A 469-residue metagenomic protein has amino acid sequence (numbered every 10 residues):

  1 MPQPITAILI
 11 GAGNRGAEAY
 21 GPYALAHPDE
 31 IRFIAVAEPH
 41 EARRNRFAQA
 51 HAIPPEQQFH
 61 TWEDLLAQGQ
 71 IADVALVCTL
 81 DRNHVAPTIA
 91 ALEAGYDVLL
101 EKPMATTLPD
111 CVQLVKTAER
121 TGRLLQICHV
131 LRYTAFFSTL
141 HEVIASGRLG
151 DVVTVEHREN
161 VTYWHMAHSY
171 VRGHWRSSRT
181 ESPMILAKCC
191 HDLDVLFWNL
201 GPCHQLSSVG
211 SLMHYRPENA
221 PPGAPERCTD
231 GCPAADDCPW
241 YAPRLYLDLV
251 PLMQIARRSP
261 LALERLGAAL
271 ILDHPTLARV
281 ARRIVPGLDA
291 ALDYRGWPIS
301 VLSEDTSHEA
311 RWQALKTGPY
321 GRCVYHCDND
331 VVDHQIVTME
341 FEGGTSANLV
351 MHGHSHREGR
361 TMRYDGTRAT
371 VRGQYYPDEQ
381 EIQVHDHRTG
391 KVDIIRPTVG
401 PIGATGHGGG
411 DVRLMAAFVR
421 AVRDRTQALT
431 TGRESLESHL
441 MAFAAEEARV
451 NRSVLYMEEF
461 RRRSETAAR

Functional and structural regions predicted by a protein language model:
M1-I53: N-terminal Rossmann-like dinucleotide-binding module
P2, L9, A37, H51 (+2 more regions): C-terminal helical cap and adjacent loop that interface with cofactors, partners, or active-site loops
N14, A42, V85, D110-Q113 (+9 more regions): Catalytic cores of eukaryotic secretory-pathway lumenal/extracellular enzymes that build and remodel glycoconjugates
G16, L124, L131-A314, Y320-G321 (+1 more regions): Predominantly a Rossmann-like dinucleotide-binding segment in NAD(P)-dependent oxidoreductases
I31-A35, P55, D73-A75, P183: Short active-site oxyanion
I53-T117: Beta-loop-alpha module in the N-terminal Rossmann-like domain of NAD(P)-dependent dehydrogenases, especially those
